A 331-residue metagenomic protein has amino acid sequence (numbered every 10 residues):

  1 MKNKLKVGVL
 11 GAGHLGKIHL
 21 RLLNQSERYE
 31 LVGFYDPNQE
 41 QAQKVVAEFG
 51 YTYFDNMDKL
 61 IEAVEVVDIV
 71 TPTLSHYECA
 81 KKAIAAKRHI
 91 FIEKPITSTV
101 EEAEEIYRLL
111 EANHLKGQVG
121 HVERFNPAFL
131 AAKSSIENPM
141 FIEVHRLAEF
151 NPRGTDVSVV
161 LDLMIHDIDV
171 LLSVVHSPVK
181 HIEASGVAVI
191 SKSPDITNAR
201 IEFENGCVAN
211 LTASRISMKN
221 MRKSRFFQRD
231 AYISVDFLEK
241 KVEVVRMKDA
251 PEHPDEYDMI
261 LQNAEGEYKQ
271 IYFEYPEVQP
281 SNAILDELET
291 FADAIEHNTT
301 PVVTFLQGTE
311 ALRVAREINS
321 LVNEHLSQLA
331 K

Functional and structural regions predicted by a protein language model:
M1, K59, V66-I69, D286-K331: C-terminal helix-rich "cap/oligomerization" subdomain common to oxidoreductases
M1-E48, L171: N-terminal Rossmann-like dinucleotide-binding module
H19, F49-Y107: Beta-loop-alpha module in the N-terminal Rossmann-like domain of NAD(P)-dependent dehydrogenases, especially those
Y51, A86-R88, N113-K116, C207: A short helix->loop->beta-strand "cap" motif at the edges of active sites that frequently abuts
D55, I92, G117-V119, V235: Hydrophobic residues in well-ordered beta-strands that form the structural core
T97-G154: A contiguous active-site-proximal alpha/beta segment in oxidoreductase catalytic domains
G120-P127, F150-H181, P194-D195, G308: Mid-domain beta-loop-alpha active-site segment that forms a flexible, acidic cofactor/metal-binding surface
I168-M247, E277-H297: Contiguous beta-strand/loop segments that form the cofactor/metal-binding neighborhood of enzyme cores
